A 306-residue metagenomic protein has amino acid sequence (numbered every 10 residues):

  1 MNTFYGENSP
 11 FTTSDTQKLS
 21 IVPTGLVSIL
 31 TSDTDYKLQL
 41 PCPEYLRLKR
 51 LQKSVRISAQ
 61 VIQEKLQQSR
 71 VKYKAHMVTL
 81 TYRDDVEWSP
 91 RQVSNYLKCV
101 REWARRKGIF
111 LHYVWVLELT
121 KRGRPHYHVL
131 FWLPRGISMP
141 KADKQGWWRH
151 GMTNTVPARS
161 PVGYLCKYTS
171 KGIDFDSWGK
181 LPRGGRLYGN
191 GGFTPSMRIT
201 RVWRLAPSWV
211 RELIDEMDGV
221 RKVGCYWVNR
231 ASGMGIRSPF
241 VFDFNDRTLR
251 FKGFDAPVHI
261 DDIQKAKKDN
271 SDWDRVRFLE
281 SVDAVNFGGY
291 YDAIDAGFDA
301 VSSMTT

Functional and structural regions predicted by a protein language model:
M1-G123, L133-T306: Right-hand nucleic-acid polymerase module
